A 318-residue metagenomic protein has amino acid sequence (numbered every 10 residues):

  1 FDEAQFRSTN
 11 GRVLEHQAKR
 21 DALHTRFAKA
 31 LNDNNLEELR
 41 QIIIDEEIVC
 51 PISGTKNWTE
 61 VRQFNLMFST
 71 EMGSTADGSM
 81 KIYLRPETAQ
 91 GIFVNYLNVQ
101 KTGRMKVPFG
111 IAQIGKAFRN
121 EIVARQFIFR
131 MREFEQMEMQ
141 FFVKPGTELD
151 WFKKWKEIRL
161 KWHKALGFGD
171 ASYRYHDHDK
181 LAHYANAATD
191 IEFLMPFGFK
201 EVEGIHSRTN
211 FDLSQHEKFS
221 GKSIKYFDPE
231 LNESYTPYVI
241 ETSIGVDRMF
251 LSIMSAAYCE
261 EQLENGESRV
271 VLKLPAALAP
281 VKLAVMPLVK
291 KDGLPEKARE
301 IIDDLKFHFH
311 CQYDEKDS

Functional and structural regions predicted by a protein language model:
F1-S318: NTP/phosphate- and nucleic-acid-binding module
